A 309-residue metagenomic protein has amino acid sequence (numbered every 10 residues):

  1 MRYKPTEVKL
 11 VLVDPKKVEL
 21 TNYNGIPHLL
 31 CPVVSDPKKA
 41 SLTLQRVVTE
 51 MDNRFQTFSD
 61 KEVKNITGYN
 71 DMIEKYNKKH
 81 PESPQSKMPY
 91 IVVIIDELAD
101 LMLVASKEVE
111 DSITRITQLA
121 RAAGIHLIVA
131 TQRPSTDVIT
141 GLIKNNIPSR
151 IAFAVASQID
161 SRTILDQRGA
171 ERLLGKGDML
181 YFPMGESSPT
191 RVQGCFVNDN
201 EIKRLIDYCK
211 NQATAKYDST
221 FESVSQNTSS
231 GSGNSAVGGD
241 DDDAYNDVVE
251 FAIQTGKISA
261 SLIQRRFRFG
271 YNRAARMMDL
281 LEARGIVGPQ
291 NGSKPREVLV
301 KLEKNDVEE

Functional and structural regions predicted by a protein language model:
Y3-K38, L42, L142: P-loop NTPase switch/communication element
T6-L12, R46-E309: P-loop NTPase motor-domain active sites and their immediate coupling elements
